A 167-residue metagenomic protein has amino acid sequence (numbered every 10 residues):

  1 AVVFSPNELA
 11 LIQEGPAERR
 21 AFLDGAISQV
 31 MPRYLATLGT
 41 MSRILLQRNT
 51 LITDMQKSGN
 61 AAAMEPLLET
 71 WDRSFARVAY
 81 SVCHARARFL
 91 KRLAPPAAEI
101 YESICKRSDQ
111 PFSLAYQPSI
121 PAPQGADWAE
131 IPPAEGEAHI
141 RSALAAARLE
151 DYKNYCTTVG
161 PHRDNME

Functional and structural regions predicted by a protein language model:
A1-L51: Extended, charged alpha-helical "arm/stalk" segments used for dimerization and assembly in large NTPase-driven machines
I27-V30, Y34, Q56, V82 (+1 more regions): Flexible interhelical turns and helix-capping residues at alpha-helix boundaries within structured domains
I52-G59: Secondary-structure edge/capping motif, primarily at the C-terminal ends of alpha-helices and the immediately following
G59-E167: Conserved NTPase motor "head" modules and their coupling/switch loops across ABC/AAA+ ATPases, GTPases, and GHKL ATPases
